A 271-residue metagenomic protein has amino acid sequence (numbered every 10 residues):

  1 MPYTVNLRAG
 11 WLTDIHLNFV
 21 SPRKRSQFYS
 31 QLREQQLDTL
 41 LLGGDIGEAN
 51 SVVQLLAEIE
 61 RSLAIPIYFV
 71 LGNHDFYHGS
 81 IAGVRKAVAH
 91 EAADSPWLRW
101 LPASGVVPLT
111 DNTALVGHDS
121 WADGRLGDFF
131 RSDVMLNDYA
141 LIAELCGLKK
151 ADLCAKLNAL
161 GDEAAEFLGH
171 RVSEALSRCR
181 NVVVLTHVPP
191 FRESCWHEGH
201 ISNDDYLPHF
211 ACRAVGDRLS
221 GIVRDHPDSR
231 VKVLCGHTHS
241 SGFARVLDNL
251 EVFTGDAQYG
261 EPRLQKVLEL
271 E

Functional and structural regions predicted by a protein language model:
M1-F69, F76-G83, G147-C154: N-terminal active-site segment of His-dependent metallophosphoesterases
M1-G10, V106-V116, N137, V246-V252: Beta-strand-turn-beta hairpins that frame and shape the catalytic cleft of phosphate-ester-processing enzymes
P2-N6, L207, R213-V231, T238-E271: Binuclear metal-dependent phosphoesterase catalytic core
W11-T13, L40-D45, Y68-N73, R99-S104 (+3 more regions): Active-site neighborhood of phospho(di)ester-bond hydrolases with catalytic His/Asp-centered motifs
H16-S21, G47-S51, H74-V84, V106-L109 (+5 more regions): Active-site environment of divalent metal-dependent phosphoester hydrolases
A57-E58, W97-N112, V116, F167-R180: Short amphipathic alpha-helices and their capping/turn segments at secondary-structure boundaries
S80-P102: Glycine/small-residue-rich loop that forms an oxyanion/phosphate-binding "nest" at active or ligand-binding sites
V116-V183, V188-H209: Active-site-proximal loop/helix segment associated with metal-binding centers of metalloenzymes
